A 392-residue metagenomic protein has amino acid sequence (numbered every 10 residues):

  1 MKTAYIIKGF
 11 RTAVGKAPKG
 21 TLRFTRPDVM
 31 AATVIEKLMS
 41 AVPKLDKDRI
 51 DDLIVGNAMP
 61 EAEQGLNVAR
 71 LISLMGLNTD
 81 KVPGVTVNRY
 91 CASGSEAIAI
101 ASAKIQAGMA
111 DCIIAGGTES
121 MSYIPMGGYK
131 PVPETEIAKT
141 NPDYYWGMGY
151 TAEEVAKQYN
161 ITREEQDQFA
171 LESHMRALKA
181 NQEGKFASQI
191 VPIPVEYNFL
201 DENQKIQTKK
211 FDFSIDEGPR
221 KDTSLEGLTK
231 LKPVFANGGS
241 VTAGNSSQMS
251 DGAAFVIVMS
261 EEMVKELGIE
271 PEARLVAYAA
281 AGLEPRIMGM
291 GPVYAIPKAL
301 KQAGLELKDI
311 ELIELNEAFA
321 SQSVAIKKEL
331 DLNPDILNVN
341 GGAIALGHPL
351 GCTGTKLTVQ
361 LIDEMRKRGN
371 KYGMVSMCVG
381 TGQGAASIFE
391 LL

Functional and structural regions predicted by a protein language model:
M1-P27, S224-M290, Y294, K301 (+3 more regions): Condensing-enzyme catalytic core mediating Claisen C-C bond formation in acyl metabolism
R11-A13, F24, D28-T33, K44 (+3 more regions): N-terminal extracellular/periplasmic Venus flytrap/periplasmic-binding protein-like
K16-P18, S102-Y159, K221-T223: Glycine-rich loop/linker segments at domain edges
R23-I113, T118-E134, I190-F213, R286-I287 (+1 more regions): Conserved beta-ketoacyl condensing-enzyme motif
T25, N57-D111, D143-Y150, D222-Q248 (+3 more regions): Conserved catalytic cysteine-centered active-site region of acyl-thioester-dependent Claisen-condensing enzymes
P27-P43, V68-I72, A97, M148-V155 (+5 more regions): Short, well-ordered amphipathic alpha-helical segments that serve as non-catalytic structural scaffolds within diverse
N88-G116, A156-F186, F255-E262, K327 (+2 more regions): Active-site-proximal alpha-helical scaffold in enzymes
F186-Q189, Y197-F199, V276-A345: Active-site pocket-lining segment
